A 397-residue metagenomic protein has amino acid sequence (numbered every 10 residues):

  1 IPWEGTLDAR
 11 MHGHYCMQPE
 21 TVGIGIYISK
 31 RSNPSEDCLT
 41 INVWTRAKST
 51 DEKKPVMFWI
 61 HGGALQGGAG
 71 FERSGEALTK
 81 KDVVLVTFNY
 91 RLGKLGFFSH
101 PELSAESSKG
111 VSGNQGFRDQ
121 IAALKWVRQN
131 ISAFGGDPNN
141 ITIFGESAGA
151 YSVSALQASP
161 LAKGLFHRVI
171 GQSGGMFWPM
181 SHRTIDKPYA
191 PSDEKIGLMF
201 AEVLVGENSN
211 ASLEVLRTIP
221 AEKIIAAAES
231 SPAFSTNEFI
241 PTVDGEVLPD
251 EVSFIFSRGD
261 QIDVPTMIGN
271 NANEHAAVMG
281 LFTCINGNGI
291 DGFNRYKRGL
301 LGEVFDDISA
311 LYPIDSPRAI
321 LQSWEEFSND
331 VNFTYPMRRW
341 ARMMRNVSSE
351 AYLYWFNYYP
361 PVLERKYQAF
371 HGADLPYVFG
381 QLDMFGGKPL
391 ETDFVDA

Functional and structural regions predicted by a protein language model:
I1-F117, P138, S235, L301 (+2 more regions): Non-catalytic accessory segments of hydrolases
P2, E194-P232: Accessory cap/linker subdomain of secreted extracellular hydrolases
E36-L39, K109-A133, P188-A201: Alpha/beta-hydrolase active-site loop
E52-K54, G67-R73, G96-P101, S154-L156 (+3 more regions): Short, solvent-exposed loop/turn and secondary-structure capping segments
K54-P55, V127, F134-S147: Alpha/beta-hydrolase fold nucleophile elbow
D82, K163-M176: A conserved short beta-strand
A150-A162: Short glycine-enriched nucleophile-adjacent loop and the immediately C-terminal alpha-helix near the catalytic center
R168, M176-R183, E214-T392: Substrate-gating cap/lid region and adjacent catalytic-acid/histidine neighborhood within extracellular/lumenal
